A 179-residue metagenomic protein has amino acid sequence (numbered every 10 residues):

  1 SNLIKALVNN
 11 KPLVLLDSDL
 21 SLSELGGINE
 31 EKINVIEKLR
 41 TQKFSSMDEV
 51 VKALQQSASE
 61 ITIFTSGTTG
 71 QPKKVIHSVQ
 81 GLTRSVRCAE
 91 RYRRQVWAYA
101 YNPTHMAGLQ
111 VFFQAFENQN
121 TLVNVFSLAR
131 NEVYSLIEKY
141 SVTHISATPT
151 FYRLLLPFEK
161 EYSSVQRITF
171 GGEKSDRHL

Functional and structural regions predicted by a protein language model:
S1-A53: Structural core segment of the AMP-binding/adenylate-forming
A6, T65-T68, W97, I145 (+1 more regions): Conserved S/T- and glycine-rich ATP-binding loop of Class I adenylate-forming
K11-I28, N120-Y140, P149-T150: ATP-dependent adenylate-forming carboxylate-activation enzymes
K32-V35, V96, V142-H144, R167: Short, Asp-centered acidic motifs that coordinate Mg2+ and/or phosphate in catalytic or ligand-binding sites
T41-F64, R91-W97: Conserved pre-ATP/AMP-binding loop-to-beta segment of ANL
K52, S59-R87: Conserved AMP-binding A3 loop
T83-V96, T104-H144: Conserved AMP-binding/adenylation subdomain of ANL enzymes
V142-L179: Adenylate-forming
